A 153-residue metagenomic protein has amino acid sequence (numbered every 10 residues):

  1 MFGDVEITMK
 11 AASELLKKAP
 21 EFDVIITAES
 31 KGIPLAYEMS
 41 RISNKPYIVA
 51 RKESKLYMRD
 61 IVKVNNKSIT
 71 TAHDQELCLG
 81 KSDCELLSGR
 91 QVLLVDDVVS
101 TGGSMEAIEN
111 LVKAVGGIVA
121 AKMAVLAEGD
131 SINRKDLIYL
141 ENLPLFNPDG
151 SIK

Functional and structural regions predicted by a protein language model:
M1-F22: Active-site-facing substrate-recognition patch
F22-E29: Short glycine-rich phosphate-binding loop at a beta-alpha junction
D23, R90, A120: Conserved acidic residues
S30, K52-S54, A127-E128: Short, ordered loop/turn segments at secondary-structure junctions
P34-S43, E109: Short Gly/Thr/Asp-enriched flexible loops that form oxyanion-binding sites at enzyme active sites
K45-V92: Short, glycine/charge-rich flexible loops or terminal/linker lids adjacent to PRPP-binding catalytic cores
D97, G102: Conserved G/P- and acidic residue-centered "switch" motifs that form tight phosphate/ATP-binding loops in soluble
E106-K153: PRPP-dependent phosphoribosyltransferase catalytic core
